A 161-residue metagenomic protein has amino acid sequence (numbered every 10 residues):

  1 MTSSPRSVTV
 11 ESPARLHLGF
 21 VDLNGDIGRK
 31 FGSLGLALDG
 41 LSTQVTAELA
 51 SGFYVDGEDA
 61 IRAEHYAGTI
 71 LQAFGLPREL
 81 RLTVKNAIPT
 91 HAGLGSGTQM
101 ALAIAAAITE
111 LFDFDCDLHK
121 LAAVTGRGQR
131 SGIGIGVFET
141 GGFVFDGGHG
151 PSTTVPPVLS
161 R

Functional and structural regions predicted by a protein language model:
M1-A92, T109-L118, Q129: ATP-binding N-lobe of GHMP and related small-molecule kinases
F20-G25, L36-G40, T90, S96 (+3 more regions): Generic structural "secondary-structure junction" signal
A67, A105, A122: Generic structural marker for isolated residues within well-ordered, non-membrane alpha-helices of soluble domains
L94-L118, V137-H149: DPxDG-like acidic metal-binding loop motif
L118-R161: Alpha/beta catalytic cores of group-transfer enzymes, especially the acyltransferase/condensing modules of polyketide
